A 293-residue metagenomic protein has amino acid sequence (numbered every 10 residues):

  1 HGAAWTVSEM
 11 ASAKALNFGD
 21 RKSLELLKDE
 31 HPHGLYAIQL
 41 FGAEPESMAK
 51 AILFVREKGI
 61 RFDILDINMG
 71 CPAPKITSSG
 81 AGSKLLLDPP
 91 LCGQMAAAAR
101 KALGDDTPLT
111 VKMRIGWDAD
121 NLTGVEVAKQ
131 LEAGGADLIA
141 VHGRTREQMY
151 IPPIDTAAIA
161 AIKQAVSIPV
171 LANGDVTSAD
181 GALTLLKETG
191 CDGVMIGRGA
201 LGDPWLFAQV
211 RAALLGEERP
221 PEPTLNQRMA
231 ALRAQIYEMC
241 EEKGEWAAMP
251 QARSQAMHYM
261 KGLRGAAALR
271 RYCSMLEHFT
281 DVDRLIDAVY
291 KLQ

Functional and structural regions predicted by a protein language model:
H1-K58, F62: Glycine-rich, positively charged N-terminal anion/phosphate-binding segment
T6-S8, Y36-L40, D63-I67, L109-M113 (+3 more regions): Hydrophobic faces of well-ordered beta-strands that scaffold small-molecule active sites in alpha/beta enzyme cores
A11-A13, F41-A43, G70-P72, K112-D118 (+3 more regions): Active-site beta-loop-alpha junctions enriched in small/polar residues
S23-E25, G80-L86: Short glycine-enriched, charge-decorated loop/helix-capping segments at active-site entrances that position
A49-A81, P89-I168, E188: Alpha/beta enzyme core
D88-L91, M95, A231-L232, A252: Hydrophobic alpha-helical membrane-association signature
A102-G104, N121-L138, A157, A161-A172 (+1 more regions): Alpha/beta catalytic cores of nucleotide-metabolism and tRNA/nucleoside-modifying enzymes
